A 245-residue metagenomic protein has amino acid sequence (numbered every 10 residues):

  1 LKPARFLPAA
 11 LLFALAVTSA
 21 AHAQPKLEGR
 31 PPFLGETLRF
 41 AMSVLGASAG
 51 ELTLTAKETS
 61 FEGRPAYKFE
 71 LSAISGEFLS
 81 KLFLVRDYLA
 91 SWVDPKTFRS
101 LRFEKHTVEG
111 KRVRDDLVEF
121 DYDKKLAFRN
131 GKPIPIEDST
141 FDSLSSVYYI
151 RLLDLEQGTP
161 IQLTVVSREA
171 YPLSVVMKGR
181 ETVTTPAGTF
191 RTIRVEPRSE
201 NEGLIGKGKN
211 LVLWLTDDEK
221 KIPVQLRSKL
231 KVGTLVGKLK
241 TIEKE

Functional and structural regions predicted by a protein language model:
L1-A4: N-terminal secretory signal peptides that target proteins for export/translocation
F6-A9, E109: General helical structural elements
P8-T18: Bacterial N-terminal signal peptides
S19-A23: Sec/Tat signal peptide C-region and signal peptidase I cleavage site
Q24-Y122, D154-E245: Acidic, serine/threonine-rich low-complexity disordered tracts
E109-R151: Hydrophobic, well-structured mid-protein blocks that either form specific transmembrane helices
